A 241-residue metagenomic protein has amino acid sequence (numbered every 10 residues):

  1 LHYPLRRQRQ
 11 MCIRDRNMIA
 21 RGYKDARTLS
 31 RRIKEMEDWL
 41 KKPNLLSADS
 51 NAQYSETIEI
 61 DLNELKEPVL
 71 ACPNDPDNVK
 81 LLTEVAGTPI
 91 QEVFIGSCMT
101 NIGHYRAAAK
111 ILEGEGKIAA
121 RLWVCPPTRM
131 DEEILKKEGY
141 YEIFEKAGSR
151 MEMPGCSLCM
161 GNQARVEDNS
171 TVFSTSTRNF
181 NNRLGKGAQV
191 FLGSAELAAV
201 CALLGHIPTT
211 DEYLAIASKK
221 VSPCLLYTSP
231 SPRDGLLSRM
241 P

Functional and structural regions predicted by a protein language model:
L1-R9, I13, Y227-P241: Single conserved hydrophobic/aromatic residue that forms the stacking wall/gate of nucleotide- or nucleobase-binding
R7-Q10, R14-R21, R165-V166, V172-P223: Mobile "lid/hinge" segments at catalytic clefts and subdomain interfaces of large enzymes
C12, C98, G155-C159, T171: Functionally engaged cysteine thiol sites
R14-A119, V124-E138, I143-K146, M153: Accessory "access/gating" subregions that flank catalytic or transport cores
I102-G103, E132-E133, M160-N162, N181-L184: Short active-site-adjacent structural elements
K136, Y140, K146-A147, Y213 (+1 more regions): Peripheral terminal and linker regions in Fe-S/redox and tRNA-modifying enzymes
I143-N162, T177-N179, K186, H206: Phosphate/diphosphate-binding loops
Q163-R165, L237: Short glycine-biased active-site loop of nucleotidyltransferases that positions the nucleotide triphosphate and helps
